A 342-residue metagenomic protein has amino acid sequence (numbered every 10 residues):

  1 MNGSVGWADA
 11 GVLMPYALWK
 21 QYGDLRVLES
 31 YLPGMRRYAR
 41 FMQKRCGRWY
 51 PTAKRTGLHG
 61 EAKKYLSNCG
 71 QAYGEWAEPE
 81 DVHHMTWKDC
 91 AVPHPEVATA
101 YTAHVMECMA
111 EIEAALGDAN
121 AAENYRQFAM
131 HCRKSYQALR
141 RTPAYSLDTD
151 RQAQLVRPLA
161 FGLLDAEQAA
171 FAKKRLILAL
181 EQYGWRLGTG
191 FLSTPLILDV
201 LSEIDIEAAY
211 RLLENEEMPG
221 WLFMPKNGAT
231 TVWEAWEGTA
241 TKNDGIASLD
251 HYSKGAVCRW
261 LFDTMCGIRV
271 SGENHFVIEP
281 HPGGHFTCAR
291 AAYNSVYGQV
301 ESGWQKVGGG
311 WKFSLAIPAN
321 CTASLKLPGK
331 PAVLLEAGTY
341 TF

Functional and structural regions predicted by a protein language model:
M1-A8, H83-Y101, A138-L155, F161 (+3 more regions): Solvent-exposed loop and edge beta-strand segments that line ligand/cofactor-binding and catalytic clefts
W7-M14, Y101, V105-C108, C132 (+1 more regions): Amphipathic, well-ordered alpha-helical segments in soluble domains
V12-L25, Q154-L164, T194-E203, T322-S324 (+1 more regions): Alpha-helical support elements that line or immediately flank enzyme active sites and cofactor-binding pockets
Q21-A98, E113-A160, E167, G267 (+1 more regions): Active-site acid/base region of carbohydrate-active enzymes
Q127, H131, Y210-F342: Non-catalytic C-terminal accessory modules of carbohydrate-active enzymes
A169-A179, L213: Alpha-helical repeat scaffolds
Q182-G220: Repeat-solenoid scaffold signature
